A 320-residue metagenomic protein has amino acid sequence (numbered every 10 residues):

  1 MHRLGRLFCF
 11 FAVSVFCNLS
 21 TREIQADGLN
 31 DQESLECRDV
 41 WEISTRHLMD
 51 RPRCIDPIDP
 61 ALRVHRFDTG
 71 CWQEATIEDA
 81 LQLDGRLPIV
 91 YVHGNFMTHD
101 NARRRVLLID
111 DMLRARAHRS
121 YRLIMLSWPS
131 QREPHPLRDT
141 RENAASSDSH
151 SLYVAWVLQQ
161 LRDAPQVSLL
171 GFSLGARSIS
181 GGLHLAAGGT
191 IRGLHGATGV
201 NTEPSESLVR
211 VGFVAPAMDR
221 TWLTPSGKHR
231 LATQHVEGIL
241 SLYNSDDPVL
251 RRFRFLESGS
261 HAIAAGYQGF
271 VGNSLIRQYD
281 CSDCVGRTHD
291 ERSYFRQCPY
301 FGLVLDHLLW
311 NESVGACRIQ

Functional and structural regions predicted by a protein language model:
M1-C9: Bacterial N-terminal signal peptides that target proteins for export
C9-N18: Bacterial N-terminal signal peptides
D27-Q82, N95-M97, R103, L107 (+2 more regions): Lipolytic serine-hydrolase domain surface
R86-G94: Short beta-strand element of the alpha/beta-hydrolase
H99-D100, R177: Loop/helix-junction capping segments adjacent to catalytic residues or to phosphate/diphosphate-binding pockets
D163-G171: Alpha/beta-hydrolase fold nucleophile elbow
G171, G175, I179: Gly/Ala-rich beta-loop-alpha elbow adjacent to hydrolase catalytic centers
